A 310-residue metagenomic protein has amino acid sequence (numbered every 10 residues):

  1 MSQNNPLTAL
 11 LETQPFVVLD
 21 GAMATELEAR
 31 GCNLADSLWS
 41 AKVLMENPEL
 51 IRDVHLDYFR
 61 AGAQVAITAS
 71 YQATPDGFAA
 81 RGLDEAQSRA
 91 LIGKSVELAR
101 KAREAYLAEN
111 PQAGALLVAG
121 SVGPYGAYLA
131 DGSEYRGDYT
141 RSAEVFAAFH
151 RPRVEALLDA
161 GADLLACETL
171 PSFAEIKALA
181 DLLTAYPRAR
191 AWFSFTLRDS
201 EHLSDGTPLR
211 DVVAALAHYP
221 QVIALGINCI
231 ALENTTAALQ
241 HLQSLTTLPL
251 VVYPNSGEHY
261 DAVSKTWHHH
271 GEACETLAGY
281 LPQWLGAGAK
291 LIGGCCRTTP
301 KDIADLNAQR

Functional and structural regions predicted by a protein language model:
M1-R310: Domain-level signal for soluble alpha/beta catalytic cores
